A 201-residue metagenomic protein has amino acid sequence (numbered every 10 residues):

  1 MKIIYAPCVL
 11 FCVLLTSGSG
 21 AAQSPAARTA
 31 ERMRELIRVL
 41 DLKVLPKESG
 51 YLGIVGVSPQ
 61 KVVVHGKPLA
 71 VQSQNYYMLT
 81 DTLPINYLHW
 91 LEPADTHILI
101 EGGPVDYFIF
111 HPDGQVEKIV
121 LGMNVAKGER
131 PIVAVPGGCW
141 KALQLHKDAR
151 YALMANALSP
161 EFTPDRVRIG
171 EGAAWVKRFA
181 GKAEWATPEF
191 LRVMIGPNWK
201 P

Functional and structural regions predicted by a protein language model:
M1-I4: Positively charged n-region of N-terminal signal peptides that target proteins for export
A6-S17: Bacterial N-terminal signal peptides
G20-A22: Boundary at the C-terminal end of the N-terminal hydrophobic targeting segment
S24-V133, A142-L143, A149-R150, P160-T163 (+1 more regions): Non-catalytic, conserved peripheral segments adjacent to functional cores
P136-G138: Extracellular beta-helix/beta-solenoid repeat scaffolds
R168-G170: Transit-peptide-like, low-complexity N-terminal presequences and other terminal intrinsically disordered regions
